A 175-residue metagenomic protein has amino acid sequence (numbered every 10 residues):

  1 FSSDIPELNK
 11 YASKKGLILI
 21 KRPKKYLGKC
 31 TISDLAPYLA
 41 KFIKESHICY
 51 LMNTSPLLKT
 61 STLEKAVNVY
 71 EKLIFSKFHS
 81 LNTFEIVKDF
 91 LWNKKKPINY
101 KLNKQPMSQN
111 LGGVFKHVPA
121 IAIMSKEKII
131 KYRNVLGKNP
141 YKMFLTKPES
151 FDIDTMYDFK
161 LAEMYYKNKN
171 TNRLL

Functional and structural regions predicted by a protein language model:
F1-D4: Short beta-strand/loop segment that forms part of the nucleotide-sugar
P6-C49, L57-K65: Short phosphate-binding loop-to-helix
K24, M52, E85-I86: Histidine-centered beta-alpha loop that forms part of the nucleotide-sugar donor binding/catalytic region in diverse
K25-K29, K88-F90, P148-F151: A short acidic, often aromatic-flanked loop/helix-cap motif at beta-alpha or helix-coil junctions that lines enzyme
S33-Y38, K95-I98, M156-K160: Short, surface-exposed amphipathic charged segments that create phosphate/polyanion-binding patches used for binding
D34, H47, P56-K147: Conserved core of the sugar-phosphate nucleotidyltransferase
K131, M143-F144, P148-L175: Hydrophobic helical membrane-anchoring modules
